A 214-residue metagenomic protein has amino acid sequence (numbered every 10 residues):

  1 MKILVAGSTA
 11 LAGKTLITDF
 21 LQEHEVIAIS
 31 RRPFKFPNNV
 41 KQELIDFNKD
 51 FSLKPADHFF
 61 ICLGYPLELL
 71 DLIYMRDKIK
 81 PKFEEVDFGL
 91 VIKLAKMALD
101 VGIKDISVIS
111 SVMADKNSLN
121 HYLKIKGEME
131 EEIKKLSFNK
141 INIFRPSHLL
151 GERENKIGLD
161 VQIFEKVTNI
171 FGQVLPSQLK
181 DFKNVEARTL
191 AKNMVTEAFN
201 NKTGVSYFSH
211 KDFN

Functional and structural regions predicted by a protein language model:
K2, D57-F60, D105: Structural motif
I3-E23: N-terminal Rossmann NAD(P)H-binding glycine-rich loop of SDR-like oxidoreductase domains
A6, L11, I27-R32, D77-K124 (+2 more regions): Conserved Rossmann-fold NAD(P)-dependent oxidoreductase catalytic core, especially the SDR/UDP-sugar
F36, L69-L70, K116-N117: Glycine/Thr-rich phosphate-binding loops of Rossmann-like dinucleotide-binding domains
V40-K93, M97-D100: NAD(P)H-binding glycine-rich loop region in Rossmannoid oxidoreductase-like domains and their noncatalytic homologs
P66, S110-M113, S147-L150: Active-site segment of SDR-like NAD(P)-dependent oxidoreductases
K116-Y207, K211: Oxidoreductase cofactor-interface core, primarily capturing Rossmann-like NAD(P)-dependent enzymes
